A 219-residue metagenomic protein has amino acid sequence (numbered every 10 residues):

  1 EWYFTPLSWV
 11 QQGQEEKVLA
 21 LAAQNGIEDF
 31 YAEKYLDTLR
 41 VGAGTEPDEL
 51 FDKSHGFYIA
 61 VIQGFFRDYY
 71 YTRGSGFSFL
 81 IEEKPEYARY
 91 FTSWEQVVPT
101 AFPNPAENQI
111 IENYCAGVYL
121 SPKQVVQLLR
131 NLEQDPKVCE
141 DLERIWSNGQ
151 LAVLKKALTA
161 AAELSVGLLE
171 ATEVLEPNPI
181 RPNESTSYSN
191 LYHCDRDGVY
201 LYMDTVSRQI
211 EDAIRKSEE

Functional and structural regions predicted by a protein language model:
E1-A160, L164-E219: Acidic (Asp/Glu-rich) sequence patches and key acidic residues that form negatively charged surfaces used
